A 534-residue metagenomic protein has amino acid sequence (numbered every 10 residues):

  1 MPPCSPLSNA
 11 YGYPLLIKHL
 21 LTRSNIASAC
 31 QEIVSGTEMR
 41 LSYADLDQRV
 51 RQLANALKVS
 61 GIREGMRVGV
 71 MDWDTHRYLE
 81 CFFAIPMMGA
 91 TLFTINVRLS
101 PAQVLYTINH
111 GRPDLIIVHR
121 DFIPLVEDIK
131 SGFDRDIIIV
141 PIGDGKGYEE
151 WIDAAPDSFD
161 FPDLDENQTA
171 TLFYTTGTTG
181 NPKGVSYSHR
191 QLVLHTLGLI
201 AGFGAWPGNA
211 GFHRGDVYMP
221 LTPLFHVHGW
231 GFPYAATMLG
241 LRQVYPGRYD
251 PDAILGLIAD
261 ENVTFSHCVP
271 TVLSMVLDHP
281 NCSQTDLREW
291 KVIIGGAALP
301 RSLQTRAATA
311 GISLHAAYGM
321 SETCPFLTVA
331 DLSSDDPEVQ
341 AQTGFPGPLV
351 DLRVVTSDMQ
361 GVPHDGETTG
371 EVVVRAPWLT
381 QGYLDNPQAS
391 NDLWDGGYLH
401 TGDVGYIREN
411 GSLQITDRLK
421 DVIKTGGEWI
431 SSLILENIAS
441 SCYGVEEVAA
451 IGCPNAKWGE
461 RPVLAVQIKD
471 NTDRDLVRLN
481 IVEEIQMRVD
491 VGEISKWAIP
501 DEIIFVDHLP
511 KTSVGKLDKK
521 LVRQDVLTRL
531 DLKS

Functional and structural regions predicted by a protein language model:
Y13, T37-M39, A54-A102, W429: Conserved AMP-binding/adenylate-forming
A29-Q31, P156-Y174, G180-N181, P207-V217: Conserved pre-ATP/AMP-binding loop-to-beta segment of ANL
S42-A44, A170-G198: Conserved AMP-binding A3 loop
L99, L105-Y106, I116-R120, S266 (+5 more regions): AMP-binding/adenylate-forming catalytic core of the ANL superfamily
I123-E166, V193: ANL superfamily adenylate-forming
V193-V217, F225-T264, H279: Conserved AMP-binding/adenylation subdomain of ANL enzymes
M238, V263-C268, L277-E338, D351 (+1 more regions): Gly/Ser/Thr-rich phosphate-binding loop
D351-V373, E409-N410, T472-R478, D518: Conserved beta-loop-beta connector loops within the AMP-binding
